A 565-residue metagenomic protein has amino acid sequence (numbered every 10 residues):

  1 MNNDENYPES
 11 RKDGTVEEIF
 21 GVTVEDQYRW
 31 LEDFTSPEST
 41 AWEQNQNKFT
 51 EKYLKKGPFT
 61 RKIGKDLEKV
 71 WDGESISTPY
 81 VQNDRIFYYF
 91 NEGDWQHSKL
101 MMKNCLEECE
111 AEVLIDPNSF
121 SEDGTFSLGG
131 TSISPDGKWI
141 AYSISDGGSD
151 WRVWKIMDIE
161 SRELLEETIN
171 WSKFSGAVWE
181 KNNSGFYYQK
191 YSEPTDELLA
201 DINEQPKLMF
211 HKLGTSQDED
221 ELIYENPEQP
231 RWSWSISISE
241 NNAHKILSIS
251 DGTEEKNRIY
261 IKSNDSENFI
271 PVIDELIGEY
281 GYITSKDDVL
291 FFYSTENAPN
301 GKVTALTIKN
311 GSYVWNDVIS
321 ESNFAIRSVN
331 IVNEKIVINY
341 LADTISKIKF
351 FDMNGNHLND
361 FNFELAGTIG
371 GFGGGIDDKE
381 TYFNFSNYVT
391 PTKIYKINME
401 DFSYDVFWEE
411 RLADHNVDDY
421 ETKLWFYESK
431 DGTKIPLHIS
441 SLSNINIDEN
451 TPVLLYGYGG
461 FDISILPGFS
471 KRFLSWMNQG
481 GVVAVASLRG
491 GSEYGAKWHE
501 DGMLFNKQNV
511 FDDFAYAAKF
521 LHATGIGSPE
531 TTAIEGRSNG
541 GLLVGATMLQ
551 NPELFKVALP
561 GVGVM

Functional and structural regions predicted by a protein language model:
M1-E380, S386-T392, K396-I397, D401 (+1 more regions): Beta-propeller folds
N118-S134, I144-S149, E163-E167, I397-S538 (+3 more regions): Cap/lid segment of the alpha/beta-hydrolase catalytic domain
K138, P452, K556: Conserved acidic residues
M157, Q189, H211, S248 (+19 more regions): Generic beta-strand/beta-sheet core signal
L198, R231-I236, K245-S250, Y293 (+10 more regions): Hydrophobic alpha-helical scaffolding
E553-G563: A conserved short beta-strand
